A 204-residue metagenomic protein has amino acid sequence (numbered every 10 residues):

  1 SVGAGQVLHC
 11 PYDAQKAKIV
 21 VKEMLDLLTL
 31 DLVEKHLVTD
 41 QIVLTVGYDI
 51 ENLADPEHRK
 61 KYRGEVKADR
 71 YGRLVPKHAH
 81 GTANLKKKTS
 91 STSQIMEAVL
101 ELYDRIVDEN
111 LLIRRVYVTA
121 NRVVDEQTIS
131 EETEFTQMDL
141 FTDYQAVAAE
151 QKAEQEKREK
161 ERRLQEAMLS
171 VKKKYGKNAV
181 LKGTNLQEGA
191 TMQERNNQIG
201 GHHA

Functional and structural regions predicted by a protein language model:
S1-A204: Basic, low-complexity intrinsically disordered segments
